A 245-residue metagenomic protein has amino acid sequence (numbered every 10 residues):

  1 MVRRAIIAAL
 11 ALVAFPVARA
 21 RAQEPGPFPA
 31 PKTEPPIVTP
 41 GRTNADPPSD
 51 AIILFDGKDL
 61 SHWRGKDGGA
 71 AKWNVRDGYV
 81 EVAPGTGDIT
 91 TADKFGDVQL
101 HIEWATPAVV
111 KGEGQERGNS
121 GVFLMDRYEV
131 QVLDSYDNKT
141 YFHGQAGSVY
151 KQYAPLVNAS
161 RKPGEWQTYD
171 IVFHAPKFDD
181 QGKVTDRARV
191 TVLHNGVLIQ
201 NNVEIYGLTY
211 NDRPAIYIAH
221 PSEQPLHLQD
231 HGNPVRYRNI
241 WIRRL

Functional and structural regions predicted by a protein language model:
R3-A8: N-terminal export leaders
L10-R19: Hydrophobic h-region of N-terminal signal peptides that target proteins for export in Gram-negative bacteria
R19-L245: Carbohydrate-interacting regions of secretory-pathway proteins
